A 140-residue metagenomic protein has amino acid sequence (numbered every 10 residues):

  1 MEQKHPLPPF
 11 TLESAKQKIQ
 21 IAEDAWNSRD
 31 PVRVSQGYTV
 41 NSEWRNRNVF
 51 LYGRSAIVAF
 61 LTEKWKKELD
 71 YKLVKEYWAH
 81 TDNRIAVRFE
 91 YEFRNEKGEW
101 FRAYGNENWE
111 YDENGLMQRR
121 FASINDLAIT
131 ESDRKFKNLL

Functional and structural regions predicted by a protein language model:
M1-V40, L139-L140: Short, low-complexity N-terminal intrinsically disordered segments enriched in polar/charged residues
E2-F10, A59-L140: A beta-strand edge to alpha-helix "cap/lid" segment located at domain peripheries
S14, P31-R84: A solvent-exposed, acidic/Ser-Thr-rich amphipathic alpha-helical stretch
K16-K18, R54, R120: Basic side chains
